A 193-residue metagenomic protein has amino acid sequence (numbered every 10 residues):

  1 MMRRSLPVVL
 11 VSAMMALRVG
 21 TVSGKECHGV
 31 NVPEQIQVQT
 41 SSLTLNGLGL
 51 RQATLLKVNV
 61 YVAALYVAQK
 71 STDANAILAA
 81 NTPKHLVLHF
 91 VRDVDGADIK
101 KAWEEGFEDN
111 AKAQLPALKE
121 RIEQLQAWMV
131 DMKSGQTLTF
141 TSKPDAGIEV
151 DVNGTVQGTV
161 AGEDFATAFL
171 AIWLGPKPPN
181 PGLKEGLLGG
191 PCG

Functional and structural regions predicted by a protein language model:
M1-V9: Bacterial N-terminal signal peptides that target proteins for export
L10-M15: Hydrophobic helical h-region of N-terminal Sec-dependent signal peptides in bacterial secretory/periplasmic proteins
V19-T21: N-terminal signal peptide c-region/cleavage motif recognized by signal peptidases
G24-L78, A113: N-terminal secretory signal peptides
Q69-K143: Mid-length scaffold segments of soluble, non-membrane domains
V152-G154: Short strand-turn-strand beta-turns centered on an Asx-Gly dipeptide
Q157-L183: Flexible glycine-rich active-site/ligand-binding loops centered on an Asp-His dyad
G182-G193: Cysteine/selenocysteine-centered motifs that mediate thiol-based redox chemistry or coordinate metal-sulfur cofactors
